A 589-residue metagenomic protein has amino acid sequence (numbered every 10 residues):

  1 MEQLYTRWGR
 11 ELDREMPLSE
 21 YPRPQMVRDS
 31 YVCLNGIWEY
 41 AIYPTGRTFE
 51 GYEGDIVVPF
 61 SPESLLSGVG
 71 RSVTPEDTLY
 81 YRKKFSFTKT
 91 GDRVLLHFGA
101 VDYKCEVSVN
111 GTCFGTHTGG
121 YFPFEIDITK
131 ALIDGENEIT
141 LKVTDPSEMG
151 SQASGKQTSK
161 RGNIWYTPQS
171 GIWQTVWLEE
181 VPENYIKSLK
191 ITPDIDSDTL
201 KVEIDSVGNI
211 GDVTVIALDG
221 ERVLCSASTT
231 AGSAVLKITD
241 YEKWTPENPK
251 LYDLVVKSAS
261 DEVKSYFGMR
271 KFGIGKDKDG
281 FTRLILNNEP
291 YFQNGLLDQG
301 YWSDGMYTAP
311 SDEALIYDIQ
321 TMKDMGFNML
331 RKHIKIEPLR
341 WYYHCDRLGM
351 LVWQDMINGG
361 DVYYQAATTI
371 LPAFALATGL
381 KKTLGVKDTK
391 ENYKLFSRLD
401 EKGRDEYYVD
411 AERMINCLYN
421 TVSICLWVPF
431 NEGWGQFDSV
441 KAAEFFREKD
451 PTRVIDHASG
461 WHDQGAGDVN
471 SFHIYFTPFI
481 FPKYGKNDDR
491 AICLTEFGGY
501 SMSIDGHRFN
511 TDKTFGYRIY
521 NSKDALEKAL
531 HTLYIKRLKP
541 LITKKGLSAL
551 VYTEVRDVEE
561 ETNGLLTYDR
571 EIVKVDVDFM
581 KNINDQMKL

Functional and structural regions predicted by a protein language model:
M1-Y31: N-terminal pre-domain segments of enzymes
P24, E39-T45, R71-Y185, N209 (+4 more regions): Accessory beta-strand-rich segments of carbohydrate-active enzymes
C33, T78-K84, R93-L95, P123 (+5 more regions): Intrinsic-disorder/low-complexity, polar/charged segments enriched in Ser/Thr/Lys/Arg/Asp/Glu/Gln
G36-V58: Predominantly extracellular/luminal regions of secreted and cell-surface proteins, especially disulfide-bonded
L65-S86, D92-F98, D102-V109, G115 (+12 more regions): Active-site-adjacent substrate/metal-binding segments within catalytic domains of carbohydrate-active enzymes
K130-E136, D205-D277: Extended acidic/polar, glycine-enriched regions that form or flank non-catalytic beta-rich accessory modules
E180-G208, D279-R283, Q586-L589: Surface beta-strand/loop "capping" patches
E203, M329-I583: Substrate-binding/catalytic cleft of secreted carbohydrate-active enzymes, primarily glycoside hydrolases
